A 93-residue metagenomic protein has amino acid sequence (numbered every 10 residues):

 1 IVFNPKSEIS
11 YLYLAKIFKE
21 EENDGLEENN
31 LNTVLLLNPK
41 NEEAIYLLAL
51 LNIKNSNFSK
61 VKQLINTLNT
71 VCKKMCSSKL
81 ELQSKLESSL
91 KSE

Functional and structural regions predicted by a protein language model:
I1, T33-V34, T67-L68: Canonical positions in the second alpha-helix
F3, L37, T70-K74: Structural marker of alpha-solenoid helical repeat scaffolds
S7, N41, M75-C76: Residue-level recognition of tetratricopeptide repeat
Y13, L47, E81-K85: Canonical tetratricopeptide repeat
E20-T33, N55-L64: Structural signature of tandem alpha-helical TPR/SEL1-like repeats, specifically the intra-repeat loop/turn
K62-E93: Terminal, low-structured helical/coil segments at or just beyond the last alpha-helical repeat
